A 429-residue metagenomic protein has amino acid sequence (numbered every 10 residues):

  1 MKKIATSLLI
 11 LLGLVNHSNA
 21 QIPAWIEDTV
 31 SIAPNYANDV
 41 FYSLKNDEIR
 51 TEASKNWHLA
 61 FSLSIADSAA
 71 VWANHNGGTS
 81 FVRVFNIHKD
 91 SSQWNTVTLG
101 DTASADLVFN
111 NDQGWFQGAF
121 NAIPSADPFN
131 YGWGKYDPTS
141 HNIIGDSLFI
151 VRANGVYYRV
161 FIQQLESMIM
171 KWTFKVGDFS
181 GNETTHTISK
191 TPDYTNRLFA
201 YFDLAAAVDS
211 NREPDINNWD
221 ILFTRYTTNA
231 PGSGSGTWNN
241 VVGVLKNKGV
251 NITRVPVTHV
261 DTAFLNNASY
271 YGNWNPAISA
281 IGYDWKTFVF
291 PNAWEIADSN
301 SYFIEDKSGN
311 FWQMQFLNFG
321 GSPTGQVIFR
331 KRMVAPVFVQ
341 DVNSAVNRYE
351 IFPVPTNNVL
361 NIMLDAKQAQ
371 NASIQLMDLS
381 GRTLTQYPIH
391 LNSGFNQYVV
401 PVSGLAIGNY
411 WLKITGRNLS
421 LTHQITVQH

Functional and structural regions predicted by a protein language model:
M1-I4, V427-H429: Positively charged n-region of N-terminal signal peptides that target proteins for export
I4-L14: Sec-dependent N-terminal signal peptides
A20-Q21, N409-H429: C-terminal tail/sorting-segment detector
Q21-P336: Surface-exposed, beta-sheet-biased, low-hydrophobicity segments with strongly acidic/polar composition
R332-F352, K367, R382-T383: Residue-level detector of functionally pivotal "anchor" positions at catalytic/ligand-binding pockets or at interdomain
V354-N361: Short coil/turn motif common to extracellular beta-sandwich-like domains
L376-L384, Y410: Short, glycine-anchored, charge-dense loop/turn motifs used at functional sites
P388-R417: Short, surface-exposed loop/turn motifs with a glycine/proline- and acidic-biased composition
